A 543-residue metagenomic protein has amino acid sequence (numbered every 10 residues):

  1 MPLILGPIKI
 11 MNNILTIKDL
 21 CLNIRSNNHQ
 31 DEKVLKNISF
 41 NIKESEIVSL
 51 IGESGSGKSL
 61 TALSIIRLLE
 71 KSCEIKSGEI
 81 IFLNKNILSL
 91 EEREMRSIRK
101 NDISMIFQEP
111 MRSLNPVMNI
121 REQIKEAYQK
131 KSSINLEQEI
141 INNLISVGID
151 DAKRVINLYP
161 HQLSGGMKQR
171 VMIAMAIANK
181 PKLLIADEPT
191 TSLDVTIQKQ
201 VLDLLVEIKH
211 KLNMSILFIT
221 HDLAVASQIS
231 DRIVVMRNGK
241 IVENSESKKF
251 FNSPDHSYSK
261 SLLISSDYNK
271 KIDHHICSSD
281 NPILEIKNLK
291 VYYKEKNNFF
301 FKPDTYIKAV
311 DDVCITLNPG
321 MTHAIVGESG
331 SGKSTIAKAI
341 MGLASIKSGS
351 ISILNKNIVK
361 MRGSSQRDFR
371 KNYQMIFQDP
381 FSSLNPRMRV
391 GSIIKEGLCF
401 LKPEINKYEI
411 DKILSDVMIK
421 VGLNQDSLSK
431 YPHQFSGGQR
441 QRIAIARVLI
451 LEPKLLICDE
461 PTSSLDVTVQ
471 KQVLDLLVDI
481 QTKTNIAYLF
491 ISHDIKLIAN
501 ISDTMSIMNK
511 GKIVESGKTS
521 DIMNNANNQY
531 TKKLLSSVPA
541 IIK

Functional and structural regions predicted by a protein language model:
E74-N86, G349-N357: Conserved ABC transporter NBD signature motif
I87-S104, K130, K248-P254, F299-D304 (+3 more regions): ABC ATPase NBD coupling module
E137-R154, Y408-D426, S536: Conserved ABC ATPase "signature" region
A178-K182, I450-K454: A short, proline-enriched helix->beta-strand linker immediately N-terminal to the Walker B motif in ABC-type P-loop
A226-Q228, I498-N500: A short, surface-exposed alpha-helical micro-motif characterized by mixed small hydrophobic and charged/polar residues
N244-S245, S253, S516-G517: ABC ATPase "signature
